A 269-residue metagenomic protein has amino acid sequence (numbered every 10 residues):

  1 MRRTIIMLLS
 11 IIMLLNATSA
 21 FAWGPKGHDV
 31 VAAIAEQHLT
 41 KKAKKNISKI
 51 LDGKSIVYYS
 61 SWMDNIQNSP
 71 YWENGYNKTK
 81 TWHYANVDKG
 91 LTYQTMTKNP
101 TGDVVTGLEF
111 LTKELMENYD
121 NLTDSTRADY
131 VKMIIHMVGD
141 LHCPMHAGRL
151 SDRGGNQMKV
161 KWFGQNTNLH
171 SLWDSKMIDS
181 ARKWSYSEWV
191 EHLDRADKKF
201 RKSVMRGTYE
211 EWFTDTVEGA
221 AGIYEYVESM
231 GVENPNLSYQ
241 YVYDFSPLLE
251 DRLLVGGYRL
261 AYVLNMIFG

Functional and structural regions predicted by a protein language model:
M1-T4: Positively charged n-region of N-terminal signal peptides that target proteins for export
I6-L8, K132: Residue-level detector of transmembrane insertion/anchoring sites
L9-L15: Hydrophobic helical h-region of N-terminal Sec-dependent signal peptides in bacterial secretory/periplasmic proteins
A17-S19: N-terminal signal peptide c-region/cleavage motif recognized by signal peptidases
F21-M137, P144, R149-G269: N-terminal, motif-rich segments that launch catalysis or mediate targeting to/interaction with membranes, typified by
